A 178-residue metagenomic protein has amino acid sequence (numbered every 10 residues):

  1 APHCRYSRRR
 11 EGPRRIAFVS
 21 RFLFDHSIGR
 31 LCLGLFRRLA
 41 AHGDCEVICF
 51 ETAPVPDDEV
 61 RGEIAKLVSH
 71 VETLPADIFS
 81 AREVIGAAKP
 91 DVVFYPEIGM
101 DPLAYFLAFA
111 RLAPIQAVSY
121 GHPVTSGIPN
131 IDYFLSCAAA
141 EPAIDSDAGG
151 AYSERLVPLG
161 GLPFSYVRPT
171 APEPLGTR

Functional and structural regions predicted by a protein language model:
P2-I131, S136-G149, S153-R155: Conserved nucleotide-cofactor-binding alpha/beta core module
P2-R5, P169-R178: A short helix/loop element that forms part of the nucleotide-sugar donor recognition site in Leloir-type
G161-T170: Short beta-strand->alpha-helix junction loop in the catalytic core of nucleotide-activated group-transfer enzymes
